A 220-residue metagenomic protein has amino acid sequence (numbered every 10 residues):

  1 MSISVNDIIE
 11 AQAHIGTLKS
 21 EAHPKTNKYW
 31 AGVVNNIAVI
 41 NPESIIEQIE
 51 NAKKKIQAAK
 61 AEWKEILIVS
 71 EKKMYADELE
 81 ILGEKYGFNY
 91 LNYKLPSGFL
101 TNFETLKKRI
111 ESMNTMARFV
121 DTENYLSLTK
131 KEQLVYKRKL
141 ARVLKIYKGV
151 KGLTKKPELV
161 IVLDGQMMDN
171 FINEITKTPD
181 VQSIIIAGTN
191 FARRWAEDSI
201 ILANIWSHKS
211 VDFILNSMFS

Functional and structural regions predicted by a protein language model:
M1-E65: N-terminal, positively charged regions that mediate nucleic acid binding
Q12, I68, V160, I214: Residue-level signature of catalytic and energy-coupling elements of molecular machines, predominantly ATP/GTP-dependent
A13, S44, E71-M74, Y93-L100 (+3 more regions): Short, ordered loop/turn segments at secondary-structure junctions
W63-K64, F88, K155-E158, P179-Q182 (+1 more regions): Short glycine-/polar-rich loops that comprise or flank the Walker A/P-loop and associated switch/sensor motifs
E65-V69, N89-N92, I161, Q182-A187: Short hydrophobic alpha-helical runs that function as membrane-insertion/retention elements
D77-K139: Long, charge-dense
N124-P179, I184: Extended, charged alpha-helical interaction scaffolds
F171-S220: Short glycine/threonine-rich loop/turn motifs
